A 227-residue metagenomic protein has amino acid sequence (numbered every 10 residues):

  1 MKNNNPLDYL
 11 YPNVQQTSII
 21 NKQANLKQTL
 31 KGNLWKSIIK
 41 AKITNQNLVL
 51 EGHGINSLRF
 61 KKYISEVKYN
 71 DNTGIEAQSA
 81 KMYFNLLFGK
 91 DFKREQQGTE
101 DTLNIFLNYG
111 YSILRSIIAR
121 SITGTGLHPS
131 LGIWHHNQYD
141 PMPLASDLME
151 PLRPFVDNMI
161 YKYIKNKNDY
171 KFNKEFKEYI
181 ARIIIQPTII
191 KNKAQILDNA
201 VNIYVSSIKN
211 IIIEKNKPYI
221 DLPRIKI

Functional and structural regions predicted by a protein language model:
M1-N3: Short, acidic/turn-prone active-site loops that include or flank metal/cofactor- and phosphate-binding residues
N5-Y9, V14-I227: Active-site helix-to-loop segments that bind/position phosphate- or nucleotide-bearing substrates and donors across
